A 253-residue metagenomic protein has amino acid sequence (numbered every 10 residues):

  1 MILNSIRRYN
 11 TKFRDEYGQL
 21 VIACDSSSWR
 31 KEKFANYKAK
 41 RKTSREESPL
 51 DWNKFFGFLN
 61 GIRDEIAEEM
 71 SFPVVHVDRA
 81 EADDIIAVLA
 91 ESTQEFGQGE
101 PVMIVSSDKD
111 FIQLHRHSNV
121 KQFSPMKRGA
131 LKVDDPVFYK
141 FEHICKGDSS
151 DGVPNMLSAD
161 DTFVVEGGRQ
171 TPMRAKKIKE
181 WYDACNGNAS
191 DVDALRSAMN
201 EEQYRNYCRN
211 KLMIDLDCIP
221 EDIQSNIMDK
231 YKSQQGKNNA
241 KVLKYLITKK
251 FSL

Functional and structural regions predicted by a protein language model:
M1-M103, R116-G129, D215, D222 (+1 more regions): Noncatalytic, basic helical substrate-engagement surface that gates or grips nucleic-acid strands
R8, N36, V137-E142, T162 (+3 more regions): Intrinsically disordered, low-complexity N-terminal regions enriched in serine/proline/glycine with scattered basic
K31-F34, K109-F111, Y204, N210-K211: Generic secondary-structure boundary/loop-capping signal
W52-K54, D134-P136, Y245-L246: Short C-terminal domain-edge/linker segments immediately following a structured domain
G61, D110, K241: Short Gly/charged-rich anion-binding patches and loops
D78, A82, L89-M173, K177 (+2 more regions): Long, highly charged, low-complexity intrinsically disordered interaction regions that mediate electrostatic DNA/RNA
D148-I227, N239-Y245, K249-L253: Accessory alpha-helical DNA-binding modules that contact the DNA backbone or grooves
Y231-N239: Amphipathic alpha-helical surface "interface" segments used for docking/oligomerization or membrane association within
